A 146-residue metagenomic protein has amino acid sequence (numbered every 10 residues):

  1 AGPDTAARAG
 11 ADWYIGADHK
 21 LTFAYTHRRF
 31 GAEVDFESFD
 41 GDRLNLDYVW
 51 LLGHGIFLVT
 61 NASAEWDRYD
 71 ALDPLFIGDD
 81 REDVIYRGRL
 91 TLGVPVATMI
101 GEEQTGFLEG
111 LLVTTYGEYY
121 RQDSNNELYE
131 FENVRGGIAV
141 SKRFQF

Functional and structural regions predicted by a protein language model:
A1-F146: Gram-negative and organellar
